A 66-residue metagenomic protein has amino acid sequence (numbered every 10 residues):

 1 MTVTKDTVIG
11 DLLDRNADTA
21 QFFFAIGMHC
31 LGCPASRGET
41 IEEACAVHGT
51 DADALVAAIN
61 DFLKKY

Functional and structural regions predicted by a protein language model:
M1-Y66: Domain-level signature for proteins that mediate thiol-based redox and metal-cofactor handling
